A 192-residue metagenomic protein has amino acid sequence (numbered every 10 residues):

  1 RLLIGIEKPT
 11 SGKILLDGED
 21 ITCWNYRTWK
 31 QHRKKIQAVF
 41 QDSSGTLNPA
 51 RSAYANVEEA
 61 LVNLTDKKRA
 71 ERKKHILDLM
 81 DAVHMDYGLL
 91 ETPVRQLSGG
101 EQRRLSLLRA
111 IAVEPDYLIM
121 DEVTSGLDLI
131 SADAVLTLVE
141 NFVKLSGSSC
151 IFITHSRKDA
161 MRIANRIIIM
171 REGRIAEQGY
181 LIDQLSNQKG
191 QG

Functional and structural regions predicted by a protein language model:
I4: Helix-to-loop junction immediately C-terminal to a conserved catalytic motif
I21-Q37, N63: ABC ATPase NBD coupling module
D42, R51-N63: Q-loop/switch helix immediately C-terminal to the Walker
A70-G88: Conserved ABC ATPase "signature" region
P93-L97, E101: Conserved ABC ATPase signature
G147-I153: Conserved H-loop
